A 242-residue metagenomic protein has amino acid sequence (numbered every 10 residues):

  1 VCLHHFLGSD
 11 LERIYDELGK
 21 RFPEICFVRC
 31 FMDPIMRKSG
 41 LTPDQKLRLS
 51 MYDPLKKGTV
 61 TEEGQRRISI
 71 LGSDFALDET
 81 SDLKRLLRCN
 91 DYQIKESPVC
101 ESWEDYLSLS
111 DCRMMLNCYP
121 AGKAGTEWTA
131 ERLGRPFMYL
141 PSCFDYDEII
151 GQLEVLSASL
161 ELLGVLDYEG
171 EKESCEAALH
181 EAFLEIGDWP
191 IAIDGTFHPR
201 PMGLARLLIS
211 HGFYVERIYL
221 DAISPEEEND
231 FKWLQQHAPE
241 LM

Functional and structural regions predicted by a protein language model:
V1-M242: An N-terminal assembly and electron-transfer interface module characteristic of large anaerobic redox and radical
